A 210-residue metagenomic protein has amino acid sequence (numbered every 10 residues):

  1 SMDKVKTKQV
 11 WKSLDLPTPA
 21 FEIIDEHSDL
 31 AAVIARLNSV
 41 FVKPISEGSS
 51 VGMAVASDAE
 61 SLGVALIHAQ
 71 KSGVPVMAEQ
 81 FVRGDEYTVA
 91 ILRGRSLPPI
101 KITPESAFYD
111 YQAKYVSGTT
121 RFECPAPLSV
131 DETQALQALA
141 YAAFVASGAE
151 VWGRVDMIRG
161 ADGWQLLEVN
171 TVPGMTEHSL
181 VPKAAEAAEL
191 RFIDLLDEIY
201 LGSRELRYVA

Functional and structural regions predicted by a protein language model:
S1-E79, R83-D85: Active-site nucleotide/adenylate-binding loops and adjacent lid/helix of ATP-dependent enzymes
D15, S129-A210: ATP-dependent carboxylate activation and anion-phosphoryl transfer catalytic cores that bind Mg-ATP to form
P19, N38-V40, V51, D85-Y87 (+4 more regions): Change "...and in nucleic-acid phosphodiester-cleaving endonucleases..." to "...and in nucleic-acid processing enzymes
I24, I102, N170-V172: Residue-level structural signal for beta-strand termini and adjacent loop
I24, M53-D58, I91-R93, G160 (+2 more regions): Short beta-strand-to-turn element immediately C-terminal to the catalytic PLP-Schiff-base lysine in fold type I
S50, T120-E123, E177-V181: Short small-residue beta-strand/loop micro-motif enriched in glycine and branched aliphatics
S57-A138, W164-Q165: Phosphate-binding site of ATP-dependent enzymes
